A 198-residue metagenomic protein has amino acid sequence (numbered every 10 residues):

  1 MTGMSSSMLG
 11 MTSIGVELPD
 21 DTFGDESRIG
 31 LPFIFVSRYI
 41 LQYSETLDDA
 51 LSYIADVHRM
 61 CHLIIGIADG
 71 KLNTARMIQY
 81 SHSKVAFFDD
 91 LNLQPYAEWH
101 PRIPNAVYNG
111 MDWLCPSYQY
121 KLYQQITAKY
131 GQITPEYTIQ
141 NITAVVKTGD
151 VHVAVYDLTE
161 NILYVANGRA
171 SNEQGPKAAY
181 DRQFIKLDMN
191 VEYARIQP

Functional and structural regions predicted by a protein language model:
M1-I34, M60-I65, Q132, V151 (+1 more regions): A contiguous strand-loop segment
L41-P198: C-terminus-biased signal that marks the final domain/tail of proteins
